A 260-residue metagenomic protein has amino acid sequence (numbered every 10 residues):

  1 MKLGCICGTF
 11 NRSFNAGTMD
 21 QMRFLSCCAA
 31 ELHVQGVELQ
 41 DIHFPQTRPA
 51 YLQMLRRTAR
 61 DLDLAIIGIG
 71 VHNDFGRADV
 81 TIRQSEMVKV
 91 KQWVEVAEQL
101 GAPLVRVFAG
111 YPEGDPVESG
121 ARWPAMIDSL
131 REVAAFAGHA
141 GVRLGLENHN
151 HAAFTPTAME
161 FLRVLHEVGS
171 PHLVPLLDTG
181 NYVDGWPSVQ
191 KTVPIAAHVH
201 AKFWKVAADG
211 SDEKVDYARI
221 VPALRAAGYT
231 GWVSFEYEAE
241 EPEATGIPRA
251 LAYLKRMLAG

Functional and structural regions predicted by a protein language model:
M1-Q99, A121, S170, K205-V206 (+1 more regions): N-terminal pre-domain/capping segments
L3-G8, Q35-L39, I66-V71, V105-V107 (+4 more regions): Hydrophobic faces of well-ordered beta-strands that scaffold small-molecule active sites in alpha/beta enzyme cores
G8-F10, Q40-I42, V71-D74, G110-P112 (+4 more regions): Active-site beta-loop-alpha junctions enriched in small/polar residues
F10-L25, P116-V117, T155-L162, H166 (+3 more regions): Gly/Pro-rich active-site loop or hairpin
S26, Q53, T58-A65, G76-P175 (+1 more regions): Active-site acidic/histidine proton-transfer and metal-coordination neighborhood in alpha/beta enzyme cores
E31-L32, L100, P194, A227: Structural motif
